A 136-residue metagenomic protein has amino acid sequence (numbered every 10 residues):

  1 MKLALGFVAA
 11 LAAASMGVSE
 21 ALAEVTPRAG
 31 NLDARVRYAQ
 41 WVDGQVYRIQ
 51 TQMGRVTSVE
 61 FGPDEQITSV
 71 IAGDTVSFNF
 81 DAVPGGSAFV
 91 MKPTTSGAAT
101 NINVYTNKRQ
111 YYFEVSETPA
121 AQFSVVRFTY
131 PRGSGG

Functional and structural regions predicted by a protein language model:
M1-V8: Bacterial N-terminal signal peptides that target proteins for export
A13-E20: C-terminal segment of classical bacterial N-terminal signal peptides
A21-G136: A general "mature secreted/periplasmic domain" signal
